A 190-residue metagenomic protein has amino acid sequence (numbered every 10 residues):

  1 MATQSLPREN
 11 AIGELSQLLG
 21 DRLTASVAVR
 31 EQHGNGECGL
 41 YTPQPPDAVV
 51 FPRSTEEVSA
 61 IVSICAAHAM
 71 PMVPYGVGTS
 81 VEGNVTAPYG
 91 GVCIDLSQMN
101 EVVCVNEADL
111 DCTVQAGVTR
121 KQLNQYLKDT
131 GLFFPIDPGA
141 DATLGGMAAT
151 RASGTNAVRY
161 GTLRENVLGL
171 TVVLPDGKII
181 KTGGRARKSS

Functional and structural regions predicted by a protein language model:
M1-S63, T79-L110, Y160: N-terminal flexible segment immediately upstream of the FAD-binding catalytic core in FAD-dependent oxidoreductases
T24-A25, P74, I136: A generic structural-conservation signal
I61, H68, L123: Aromatic/hydrophobic pocket-lining residues that form π-stacking "cages" and hydrophobic walls in ligand
M70-P71, F133: Residue-level detector of anion-binding/catalytic polar loops
G76-T79, G139: Short, ordered loop/turn segments at secondary-structure junctions
E101-A108, C112-S190: FAD-binding subdomain of flavoenzyme oxidoreductases
